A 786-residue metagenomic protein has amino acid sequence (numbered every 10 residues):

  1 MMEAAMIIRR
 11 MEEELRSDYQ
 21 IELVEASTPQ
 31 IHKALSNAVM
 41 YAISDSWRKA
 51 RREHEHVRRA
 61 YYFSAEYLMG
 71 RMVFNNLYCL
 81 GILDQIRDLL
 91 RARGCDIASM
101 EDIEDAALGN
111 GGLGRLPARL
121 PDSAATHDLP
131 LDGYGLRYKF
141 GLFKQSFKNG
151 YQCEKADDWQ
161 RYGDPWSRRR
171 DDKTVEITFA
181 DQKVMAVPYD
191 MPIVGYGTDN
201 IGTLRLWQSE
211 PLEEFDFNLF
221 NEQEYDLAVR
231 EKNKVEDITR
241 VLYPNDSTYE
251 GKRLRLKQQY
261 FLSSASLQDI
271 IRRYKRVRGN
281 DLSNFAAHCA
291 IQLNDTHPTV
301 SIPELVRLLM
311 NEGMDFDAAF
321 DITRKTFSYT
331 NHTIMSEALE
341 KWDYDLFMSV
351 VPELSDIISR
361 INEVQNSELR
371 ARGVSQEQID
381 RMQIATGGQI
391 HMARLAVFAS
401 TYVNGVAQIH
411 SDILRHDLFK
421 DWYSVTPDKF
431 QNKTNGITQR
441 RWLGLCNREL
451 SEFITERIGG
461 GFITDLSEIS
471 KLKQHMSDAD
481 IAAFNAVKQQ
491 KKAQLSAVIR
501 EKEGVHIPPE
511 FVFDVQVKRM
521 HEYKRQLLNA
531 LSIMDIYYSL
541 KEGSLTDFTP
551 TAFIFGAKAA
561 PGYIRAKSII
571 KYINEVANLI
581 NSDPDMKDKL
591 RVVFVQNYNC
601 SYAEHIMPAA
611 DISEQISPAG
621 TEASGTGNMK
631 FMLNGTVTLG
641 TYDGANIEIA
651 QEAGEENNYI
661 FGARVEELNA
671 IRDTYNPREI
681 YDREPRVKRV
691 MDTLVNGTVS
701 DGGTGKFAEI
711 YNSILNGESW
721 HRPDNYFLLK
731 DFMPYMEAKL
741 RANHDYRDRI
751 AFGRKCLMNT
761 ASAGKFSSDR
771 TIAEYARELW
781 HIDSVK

Functional and structural regions predicted by a protein language model:
M1-K786: A conserved ligand/cofactor-binding region detector
